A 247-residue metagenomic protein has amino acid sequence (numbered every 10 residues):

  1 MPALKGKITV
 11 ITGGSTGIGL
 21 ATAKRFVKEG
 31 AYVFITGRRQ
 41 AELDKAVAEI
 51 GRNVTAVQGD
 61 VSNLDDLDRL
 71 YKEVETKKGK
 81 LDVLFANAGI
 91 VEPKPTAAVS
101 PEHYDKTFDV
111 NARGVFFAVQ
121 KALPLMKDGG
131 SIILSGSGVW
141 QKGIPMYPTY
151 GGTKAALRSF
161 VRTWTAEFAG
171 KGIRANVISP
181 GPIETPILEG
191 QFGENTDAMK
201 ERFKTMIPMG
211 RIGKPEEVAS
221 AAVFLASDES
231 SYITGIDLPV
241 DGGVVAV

Functional and structural regions predicted by a protein language model:
I8, S15-T16: Conserved glycine-rich cofactor-binding loop
F85, A169, R174, I233-G235: Short, small/polar-rich loop/turn modules that mediate ligand/substrate recognition or access, typified
P95-T96, S100-F108, M199, F203: Substrate-binding pocket helix/loop in short-chain dehydrogenase/reductase
V99, G143-G152, T163, Q191: Active-site loop-to-helix junction immediately N-terminal to the catalytic Tyr of the SDR YXXXK motif in Rossmann-fold
V119, T153, V161: Active-site helix of classical SDR
P124-L125, A166-G170, S231: Alpha-helical segment proximal to the catalytic Tyr-Lys
K142, V223, T234-V247: Short C-terminal tail/terminal secondary-structure segment of NAD(P)H-dependent dehydrogenase/reductase domains
